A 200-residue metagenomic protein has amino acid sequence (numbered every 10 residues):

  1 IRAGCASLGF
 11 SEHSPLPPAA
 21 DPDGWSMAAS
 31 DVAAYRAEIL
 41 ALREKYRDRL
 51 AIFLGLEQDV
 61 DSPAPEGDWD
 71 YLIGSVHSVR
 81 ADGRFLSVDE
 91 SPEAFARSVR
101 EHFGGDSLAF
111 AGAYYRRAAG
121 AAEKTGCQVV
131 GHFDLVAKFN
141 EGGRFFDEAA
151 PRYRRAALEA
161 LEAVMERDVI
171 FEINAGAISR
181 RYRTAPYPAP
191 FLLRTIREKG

Functional and structural regions predicted by a protein language model:
I1-G112: A metal-dependent hydrolase metal-coordination microenvironment
G74-E198: Domain-core and long-helix interface of multi-subunit machines
